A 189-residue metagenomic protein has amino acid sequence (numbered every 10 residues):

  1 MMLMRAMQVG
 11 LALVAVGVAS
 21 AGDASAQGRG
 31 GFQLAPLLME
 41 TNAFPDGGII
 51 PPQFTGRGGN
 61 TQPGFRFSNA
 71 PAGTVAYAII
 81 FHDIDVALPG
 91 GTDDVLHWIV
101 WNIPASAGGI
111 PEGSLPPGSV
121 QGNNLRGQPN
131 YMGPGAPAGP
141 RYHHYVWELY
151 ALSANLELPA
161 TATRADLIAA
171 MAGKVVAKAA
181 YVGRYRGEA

Functional and structural regions predicted by a protein language model:
M1-L11: Bacterial N-terminal signal peptides that target proteins for export
G10, A15, D93-D94: Compositionally biased, intrinsically disordered low-complexity regions
V16-A24: C-terminal segment of classical bacterial N-terminal signal peptides
A24-A189: N-terminus-centered regions that define maturation/targeting leaders and the start of the first functional domain
